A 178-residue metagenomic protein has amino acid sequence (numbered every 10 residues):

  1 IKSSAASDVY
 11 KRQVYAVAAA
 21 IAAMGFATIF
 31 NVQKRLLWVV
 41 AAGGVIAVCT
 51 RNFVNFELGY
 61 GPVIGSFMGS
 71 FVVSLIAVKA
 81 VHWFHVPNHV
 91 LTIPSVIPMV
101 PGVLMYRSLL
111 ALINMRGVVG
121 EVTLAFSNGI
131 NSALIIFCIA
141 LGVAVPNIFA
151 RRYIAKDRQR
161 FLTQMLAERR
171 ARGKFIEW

Functional and structural regions predicted by a protein language model:
I1-A6, Y10: Single conserved hydrophobic/aromatic residue that forms the stacking wall/gate of nucleotide- or nucleobase-binding
S7, A20-K34, C49-Y60, V122-T123: Short juxtamembrane and helix-loop transition motifs at transmembrane-helix boundaries in membrane proteins
Q13-V17, L37-A42, I64-M68, I93 (+2 more regions): Hydrophobic alpha-helical transmembrane segments
A16-G25, A41-V48, S70-I76, N88-V118: Pore- and pathway-forming membrane helices of multi-pass small-molecule/ion transporters and channels
I21-V32, L75-P87, N147-R151: C-terminal ends of transmembrane helices
A27-R35, N55-E57, M68, H85 (+2 more regions): Juxtamembrane/disordered regions of integral membrane proteins
R116-I148: Structural signal for the N-terminal portions of transmembrane helices and their immediately preceding loop/interface
A155-W178: Short, highly charged, low-complexity non-transmembrane loops/tails of multi-pass membrane proteins
